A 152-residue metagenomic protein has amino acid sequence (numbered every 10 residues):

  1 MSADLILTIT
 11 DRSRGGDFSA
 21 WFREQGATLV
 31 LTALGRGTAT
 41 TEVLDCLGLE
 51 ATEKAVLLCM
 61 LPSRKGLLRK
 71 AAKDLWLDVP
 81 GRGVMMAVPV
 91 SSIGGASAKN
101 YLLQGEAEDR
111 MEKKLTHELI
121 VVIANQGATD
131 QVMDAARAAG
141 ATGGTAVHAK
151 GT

Functional and structural regions predicted by a protein language model:
M1-T152: Positively charged, small/polar-rich N-terminal and surface patches that mediate targeting and assembly and bind
